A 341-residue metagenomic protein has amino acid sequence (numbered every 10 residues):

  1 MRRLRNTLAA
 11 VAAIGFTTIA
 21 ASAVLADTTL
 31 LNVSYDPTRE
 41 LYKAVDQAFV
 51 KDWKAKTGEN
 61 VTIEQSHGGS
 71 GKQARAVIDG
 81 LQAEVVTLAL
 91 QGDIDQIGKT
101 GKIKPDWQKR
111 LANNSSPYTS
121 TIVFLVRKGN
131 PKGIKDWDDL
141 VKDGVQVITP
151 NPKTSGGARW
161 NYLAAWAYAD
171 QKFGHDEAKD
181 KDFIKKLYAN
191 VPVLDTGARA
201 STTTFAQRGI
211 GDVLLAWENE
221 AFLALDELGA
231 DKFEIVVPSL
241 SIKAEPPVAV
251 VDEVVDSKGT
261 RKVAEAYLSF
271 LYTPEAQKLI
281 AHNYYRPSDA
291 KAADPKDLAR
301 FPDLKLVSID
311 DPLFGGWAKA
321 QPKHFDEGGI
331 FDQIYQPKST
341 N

Functional and structural regions predicted by a protein language model:
M1-V11: Bacterial N-terminal signal peptides that target proteins for export
A9-A20: Bacterial N-terminal signal peptides
D27-S155, P295-L298, K305, Y335-Q336: N-terminal segment of the mature folded domain
V33-Y35, V126-K128, Q146-F173, Y188-V191 (+1 more regions): Short beta-strand->loop
S116-S120, D182-Y188, D195-T196, L228-R261 (+1 more regions): Periplasmic-binding protein-like
G129-K135, T154, A167-H175, V254-K262: Short helix-loop capping/hinge motifs at secondary-structure junctions, enriched in acidic/polar residues
K172-S239: Ligand-binding pocket segment of bilobal, Venus flytrap-like solute-binding proteins
V255-N341: Extracellular/periplasmic juxtamembrane helices and adjacent flexible linkers that interface with membrane partners
